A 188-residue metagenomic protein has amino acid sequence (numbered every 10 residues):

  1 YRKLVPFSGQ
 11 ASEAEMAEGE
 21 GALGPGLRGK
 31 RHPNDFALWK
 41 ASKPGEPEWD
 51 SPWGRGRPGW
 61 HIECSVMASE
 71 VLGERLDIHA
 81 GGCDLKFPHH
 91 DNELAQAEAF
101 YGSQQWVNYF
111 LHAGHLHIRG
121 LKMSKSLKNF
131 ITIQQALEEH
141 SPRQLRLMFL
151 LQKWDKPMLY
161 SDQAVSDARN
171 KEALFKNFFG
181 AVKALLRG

Functional and structural regions predicted by a protein language model:
Y1-L185: Alpha-helical recognition segments enriched in aromatics with Gly/Pro capping that present substrate-recognition
